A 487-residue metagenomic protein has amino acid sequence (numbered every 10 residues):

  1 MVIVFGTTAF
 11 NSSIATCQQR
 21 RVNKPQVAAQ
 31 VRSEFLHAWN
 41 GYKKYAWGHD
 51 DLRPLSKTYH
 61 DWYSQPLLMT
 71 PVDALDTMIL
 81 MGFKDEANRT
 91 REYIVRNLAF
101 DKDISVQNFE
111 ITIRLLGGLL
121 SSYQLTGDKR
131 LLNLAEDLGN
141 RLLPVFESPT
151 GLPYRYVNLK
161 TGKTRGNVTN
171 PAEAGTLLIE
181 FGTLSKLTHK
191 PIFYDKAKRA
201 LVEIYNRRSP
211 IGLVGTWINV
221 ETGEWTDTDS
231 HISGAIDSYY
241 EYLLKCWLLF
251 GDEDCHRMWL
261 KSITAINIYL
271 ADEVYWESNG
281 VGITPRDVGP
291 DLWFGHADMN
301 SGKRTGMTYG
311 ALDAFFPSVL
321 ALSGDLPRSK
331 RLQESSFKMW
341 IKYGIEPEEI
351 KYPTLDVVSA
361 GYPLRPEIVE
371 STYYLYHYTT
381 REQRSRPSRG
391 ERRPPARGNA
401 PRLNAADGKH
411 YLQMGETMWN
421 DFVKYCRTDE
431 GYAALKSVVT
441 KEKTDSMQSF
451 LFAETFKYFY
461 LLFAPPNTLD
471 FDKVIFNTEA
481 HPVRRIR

Functional and structural regions predicted by a protein language model:
M1-V2: Classical eukaryotic N-terminal signal peptides for Sec-dependent ER targeting/secretion, especially the positively
G6, F10-R487: Glycan-recognition and catalytic cores of secretory/periplasmic carbohydrate-active enzymes
